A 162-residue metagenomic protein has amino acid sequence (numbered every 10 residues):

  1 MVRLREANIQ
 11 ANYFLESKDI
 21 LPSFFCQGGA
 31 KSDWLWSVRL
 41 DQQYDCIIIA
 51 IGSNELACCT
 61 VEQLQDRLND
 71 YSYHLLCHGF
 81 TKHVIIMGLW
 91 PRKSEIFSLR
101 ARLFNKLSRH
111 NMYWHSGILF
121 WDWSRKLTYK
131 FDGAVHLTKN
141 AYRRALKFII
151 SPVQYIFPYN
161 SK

Functional and structural regions predicted by a protein language model:
M1-I9, G28-K31: Catalytic nucleophile-elbow at a beta strand-turn-alpha helix junction centered on a G-D-S/GDSL motif, marking
N12-L21, A30-K162: Alpha-helical cap/lid subdomain in secreted, periplasmic, or secretory-pathway luminal O-acyl-processing enzymes
F25: Acidic/charged coordination and interface sites in well-structured regions
